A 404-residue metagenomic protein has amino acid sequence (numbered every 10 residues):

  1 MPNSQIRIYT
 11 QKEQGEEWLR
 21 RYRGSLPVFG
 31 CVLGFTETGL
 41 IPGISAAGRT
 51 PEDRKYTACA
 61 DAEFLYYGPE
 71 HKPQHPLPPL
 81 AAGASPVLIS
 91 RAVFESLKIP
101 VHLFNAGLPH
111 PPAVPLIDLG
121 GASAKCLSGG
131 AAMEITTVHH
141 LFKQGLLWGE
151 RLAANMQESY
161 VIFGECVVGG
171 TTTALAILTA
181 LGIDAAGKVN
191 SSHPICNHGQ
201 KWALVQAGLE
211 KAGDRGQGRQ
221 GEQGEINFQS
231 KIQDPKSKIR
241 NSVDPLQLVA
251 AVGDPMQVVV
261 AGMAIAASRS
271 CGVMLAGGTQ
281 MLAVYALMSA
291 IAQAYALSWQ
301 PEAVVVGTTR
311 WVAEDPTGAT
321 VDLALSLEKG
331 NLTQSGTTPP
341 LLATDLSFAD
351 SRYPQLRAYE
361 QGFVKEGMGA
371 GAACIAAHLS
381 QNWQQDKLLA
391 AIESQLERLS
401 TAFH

Functional and structural regions predicted by a protein language model:
P2-G164, V168-G216, K238-H404: N-terminal loops that bind phosphate or other acidic moieties and the adjacent beta-alpha structural core
D214-R240: Short, C-terminally biased terminal segments at protein or domain edges
